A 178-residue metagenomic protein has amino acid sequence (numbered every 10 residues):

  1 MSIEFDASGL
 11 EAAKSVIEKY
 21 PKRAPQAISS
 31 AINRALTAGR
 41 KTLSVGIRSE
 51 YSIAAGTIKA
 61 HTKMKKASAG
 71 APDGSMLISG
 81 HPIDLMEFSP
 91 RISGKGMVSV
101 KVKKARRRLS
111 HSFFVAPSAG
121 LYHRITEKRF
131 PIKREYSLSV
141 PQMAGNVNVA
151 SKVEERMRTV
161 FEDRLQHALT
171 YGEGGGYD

Functional and structural regions predicted by a protein language model:
M1-D178: Short, Lys/Arg-rich flexible segments
